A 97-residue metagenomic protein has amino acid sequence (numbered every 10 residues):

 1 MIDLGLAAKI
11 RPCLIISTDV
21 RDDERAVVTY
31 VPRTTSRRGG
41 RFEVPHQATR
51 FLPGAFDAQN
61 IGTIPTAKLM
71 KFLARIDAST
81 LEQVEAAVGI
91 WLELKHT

Functional and structural regions predicted by a protein language model:
M1-T97: Conserved functional hotspots at enzyme active or ligand-binding sites that engage polyanionic ligands
